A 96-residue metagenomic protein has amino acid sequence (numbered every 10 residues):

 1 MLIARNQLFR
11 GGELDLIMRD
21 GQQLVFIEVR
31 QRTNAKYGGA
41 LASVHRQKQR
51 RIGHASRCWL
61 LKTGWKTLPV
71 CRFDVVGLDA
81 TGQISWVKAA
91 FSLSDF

Functional and structural regions predicted by a protein language model:
M1-F9: A short acidic/basic microdomain associated with nuclease active sites
N6, R30, D74-V76: Solvent-exposed beta-strand sheet faces enriched in polar/charged residues
F9-G11, D20-Q22, D79-A80: A generic beta-sheet turn/junction motif
R10-L14, P69-C71: Short beta-strand or tight-loop elements that sit immediately N-terminal to catalytic metal-binding acidic residues
G12, Q23-V25, D74, S85: Protein kinase-like catalytic core scaffold
L14-A40, V44, I52: Conserved catalytic cores of phosphodiester-cleaving nucleases, focusing on short active-site segments
K36-L68: Mid-chain, well-packed structural core segment of small domains
K62-F96: Domain-level recognition of nuclease-like catalytic cores that cleave nucleotide substrates
